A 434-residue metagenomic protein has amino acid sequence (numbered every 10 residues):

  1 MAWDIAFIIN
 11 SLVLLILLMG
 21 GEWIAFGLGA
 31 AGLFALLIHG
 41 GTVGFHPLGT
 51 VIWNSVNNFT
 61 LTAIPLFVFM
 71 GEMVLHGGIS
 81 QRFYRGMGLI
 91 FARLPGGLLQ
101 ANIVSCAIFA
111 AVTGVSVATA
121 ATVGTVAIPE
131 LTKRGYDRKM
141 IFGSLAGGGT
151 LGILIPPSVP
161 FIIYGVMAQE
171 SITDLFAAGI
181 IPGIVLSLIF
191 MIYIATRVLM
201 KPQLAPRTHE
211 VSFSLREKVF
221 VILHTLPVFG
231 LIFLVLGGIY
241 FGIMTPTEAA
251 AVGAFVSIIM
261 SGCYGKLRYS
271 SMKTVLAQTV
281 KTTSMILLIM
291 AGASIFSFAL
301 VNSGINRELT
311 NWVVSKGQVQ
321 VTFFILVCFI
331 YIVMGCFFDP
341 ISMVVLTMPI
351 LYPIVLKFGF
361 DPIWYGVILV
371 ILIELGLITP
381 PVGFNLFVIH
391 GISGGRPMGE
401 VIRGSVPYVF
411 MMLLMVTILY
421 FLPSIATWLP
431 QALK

Functional and structural regions predicted by a protein language model:
M1-K434: Alpha-helical transmembrane segments of multi-pass membrane transport proteins
